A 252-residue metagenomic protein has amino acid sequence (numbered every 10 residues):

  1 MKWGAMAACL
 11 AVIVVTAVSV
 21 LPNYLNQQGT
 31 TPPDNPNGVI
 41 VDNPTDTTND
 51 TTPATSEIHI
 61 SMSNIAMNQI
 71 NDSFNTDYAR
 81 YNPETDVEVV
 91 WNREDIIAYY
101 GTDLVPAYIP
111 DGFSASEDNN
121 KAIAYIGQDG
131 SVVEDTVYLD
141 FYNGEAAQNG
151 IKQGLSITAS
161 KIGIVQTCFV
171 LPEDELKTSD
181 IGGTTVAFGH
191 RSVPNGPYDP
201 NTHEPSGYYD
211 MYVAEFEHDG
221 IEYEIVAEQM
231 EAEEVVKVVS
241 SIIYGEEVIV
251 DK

Functional and structural regions predicted by a protein language model:
M1-A5, T16, P197, E204-P205 (+3 more regions): Intrinsic structural disorder
M1-N64: Membrane-interface helical sensory segment of bacterial ECF anti-sigma factor regulators
W3-A11, L21, V186-A187, A232-E246: Long alpha-helical scaffolds
C9, V18, F169-E173, P194 (+3 more regions): Surface-exposed beta-strand edges and their flanking turn/coil or helix-capping segments
G29-T30, S61, L155, P205 (+1 more regions): Compositionally biased, intrinsically disordered low-complexity segments enriched in polar/proline residues
A66-V213, E217: Short, solvent-exposed recognition patches
V213, H218-K252: Surface-exposed amphipathic alpha-helical segments
